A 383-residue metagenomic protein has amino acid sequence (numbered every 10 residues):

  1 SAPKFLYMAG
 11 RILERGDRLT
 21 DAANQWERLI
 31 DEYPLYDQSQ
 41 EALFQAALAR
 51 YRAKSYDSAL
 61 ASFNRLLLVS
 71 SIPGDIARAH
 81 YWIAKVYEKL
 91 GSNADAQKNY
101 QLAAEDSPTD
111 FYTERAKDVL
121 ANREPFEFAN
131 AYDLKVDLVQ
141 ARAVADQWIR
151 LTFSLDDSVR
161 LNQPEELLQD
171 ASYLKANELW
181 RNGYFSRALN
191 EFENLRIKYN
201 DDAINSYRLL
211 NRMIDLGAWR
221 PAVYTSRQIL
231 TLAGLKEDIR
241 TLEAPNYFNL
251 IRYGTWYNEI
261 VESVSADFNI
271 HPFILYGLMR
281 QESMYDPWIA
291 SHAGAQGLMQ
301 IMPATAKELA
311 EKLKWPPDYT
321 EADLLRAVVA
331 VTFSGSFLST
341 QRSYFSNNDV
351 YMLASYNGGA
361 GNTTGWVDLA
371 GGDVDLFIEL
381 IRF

Functional and structural regions predicted by a protein language model:
S1-P3, I30-Q40, L66-I76, A103-R115 (+1 more regions): Short solvent-exposed coil/turn linkers within tandem alpha-helical repeat scaffolds
Y7, G16-D21, W26, E32 (+7 more regions): Catalytic glycan-binding domains that act on GlcNAc-containing polysaccharides
M8, A42-Q45, A79-W82, V119: Canonical tetratricopeptide repeat
A9, A46, I83, K175 (+1 more regions): Structural register within alpha-helical repeat arrays
R15, V159-N194: Alpha-helical segment of the N-proximal tetratricopeptide repeat
R15-N24, R52-S62, V139-T152, W180-A188: Helix-turn-helix repeat elements of alpha-solenoid scaffolds
S107-E114, D118-A176, E237-I251, S265: Extracellular/periplasmic ectodomains of large secreted or surface enzymes and adhesion receptors
